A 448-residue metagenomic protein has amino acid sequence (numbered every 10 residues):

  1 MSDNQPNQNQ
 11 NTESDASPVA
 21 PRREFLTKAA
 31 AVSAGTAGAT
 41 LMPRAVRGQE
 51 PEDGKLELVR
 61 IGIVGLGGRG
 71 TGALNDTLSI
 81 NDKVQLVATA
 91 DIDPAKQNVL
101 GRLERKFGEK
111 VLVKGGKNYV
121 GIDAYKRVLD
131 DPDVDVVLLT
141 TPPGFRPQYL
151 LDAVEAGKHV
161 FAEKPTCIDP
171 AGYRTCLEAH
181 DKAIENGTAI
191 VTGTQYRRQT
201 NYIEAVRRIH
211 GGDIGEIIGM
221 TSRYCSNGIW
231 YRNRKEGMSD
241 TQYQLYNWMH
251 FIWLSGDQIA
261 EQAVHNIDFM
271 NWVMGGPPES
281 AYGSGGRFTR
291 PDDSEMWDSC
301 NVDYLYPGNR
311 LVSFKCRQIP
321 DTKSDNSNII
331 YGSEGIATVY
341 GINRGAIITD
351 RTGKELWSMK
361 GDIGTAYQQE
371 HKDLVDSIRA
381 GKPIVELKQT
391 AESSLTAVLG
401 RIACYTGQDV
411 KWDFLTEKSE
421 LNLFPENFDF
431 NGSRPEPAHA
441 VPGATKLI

Functional and structural regions predicted by a protein language model:
S2-K158, T175-G187, T445-I448: N-terminal glycine-/serine-/threonine-rich beta1-alpha1-beta2 phosphate-ribose binding loop of Rossmann-like
V19, K28-T36, R47, G72 (+6 more regions): C-terminal helical cap and adjacent loop that interface with cofactors, partners, or active-site loops
G65-G70, E185-T192, Y196-S294, P320-T322 (+5 more regions): Predominantly a Rossmann-like dinucleotide-binding segment in NAD(P)-dependent oxidoreductases
A88, L138-L139, V160-E163, I190-G193 (+2 more regions): Short catalytic-loop micro-motif centered on adjacent basic/acidic residues
D93, V120-I122, P142-R146, T166-I168 (+3 more regions): Short, solvent-exposed turn/loop segments enriched in Gly/Ser/Thr/Pro and often Arg
G157-D169: ADP-ribose/adenylate-binding Rossmann-like module
D303-G308, Y331-S333: Active-site beta-strand termini and strand-to-loop segments that position acidic
